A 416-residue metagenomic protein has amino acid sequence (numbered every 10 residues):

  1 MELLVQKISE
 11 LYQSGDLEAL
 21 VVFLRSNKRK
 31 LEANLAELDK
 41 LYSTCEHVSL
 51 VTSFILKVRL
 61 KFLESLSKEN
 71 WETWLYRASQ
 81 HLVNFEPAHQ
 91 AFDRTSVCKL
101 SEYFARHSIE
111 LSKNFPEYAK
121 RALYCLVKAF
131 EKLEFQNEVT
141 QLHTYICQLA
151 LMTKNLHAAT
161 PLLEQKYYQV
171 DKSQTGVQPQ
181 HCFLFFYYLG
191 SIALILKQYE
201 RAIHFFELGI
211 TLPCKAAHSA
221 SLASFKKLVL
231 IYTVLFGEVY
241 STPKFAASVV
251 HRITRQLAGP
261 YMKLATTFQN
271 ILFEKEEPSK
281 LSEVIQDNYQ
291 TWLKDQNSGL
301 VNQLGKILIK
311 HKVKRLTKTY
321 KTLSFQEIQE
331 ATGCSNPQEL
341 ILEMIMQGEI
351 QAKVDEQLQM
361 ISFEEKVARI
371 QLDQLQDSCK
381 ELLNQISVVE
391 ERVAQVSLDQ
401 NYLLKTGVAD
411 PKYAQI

Functional and structural regions predicted by a protein language model:
M1-T95, R106-P116, K120-V139, T144 (+4 more regions): Charged, E/D/K/R/S-rich low-complexity terminal regions of large eukaryotic assembly subunits
C98: Functionally engaged cysteine thiol sites
Y188: Short, surface-exposed acidic-centric catalytic microdomains
